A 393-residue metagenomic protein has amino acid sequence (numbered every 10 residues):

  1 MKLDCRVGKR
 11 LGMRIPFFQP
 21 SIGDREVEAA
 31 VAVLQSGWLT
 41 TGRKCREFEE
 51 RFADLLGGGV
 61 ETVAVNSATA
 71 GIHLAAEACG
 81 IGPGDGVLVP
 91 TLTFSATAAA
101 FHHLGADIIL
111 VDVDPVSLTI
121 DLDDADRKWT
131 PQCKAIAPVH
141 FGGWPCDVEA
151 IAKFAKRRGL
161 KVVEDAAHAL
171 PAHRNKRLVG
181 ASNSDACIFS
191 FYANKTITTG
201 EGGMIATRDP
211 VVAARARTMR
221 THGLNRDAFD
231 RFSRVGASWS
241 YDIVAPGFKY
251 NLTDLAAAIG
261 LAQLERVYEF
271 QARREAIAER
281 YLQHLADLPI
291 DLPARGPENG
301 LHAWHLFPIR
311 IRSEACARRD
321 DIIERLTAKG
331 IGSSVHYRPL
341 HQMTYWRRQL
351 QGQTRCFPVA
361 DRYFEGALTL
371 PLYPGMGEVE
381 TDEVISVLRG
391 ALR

Functional and structural regions predicted by a protein language model:
K2-L39, R43, Y241-V244, P371: N-terminal "arm"/small-domain region of PLP-dependent enzymes with the aminotransferase-like
W38-G86, A100-L104, L110-D112, R177: Phosphate-binding glycine-rich loop
R46-E50, G57-V63, D123, A135-V139 (+4 more regions): PLP-dependent aminotransferase class I/II
V63, L88, I109, V162-V163 (+3 more regions): Structural detector of well-ordered beta-strand residues that form the stable sheet scaffold of enzyme domains
E77-A166, H173: PLP-dependent aminotransferase-like
T119-K128, R177-A186, T381-E383, L388-G390: A short alpha/beta connector and helix-capping loop motif
E164-T199, A214, W239-V244: Conserved active-site segment immediately N-terminal to the catalytic lysine that forms the internal aldimine
A181, F189-S190, G203-R208, L261: Short beta-strand-to-turn element immediately C-terminal to the catalytic PLP-Schiff-base lysine in fold type I
